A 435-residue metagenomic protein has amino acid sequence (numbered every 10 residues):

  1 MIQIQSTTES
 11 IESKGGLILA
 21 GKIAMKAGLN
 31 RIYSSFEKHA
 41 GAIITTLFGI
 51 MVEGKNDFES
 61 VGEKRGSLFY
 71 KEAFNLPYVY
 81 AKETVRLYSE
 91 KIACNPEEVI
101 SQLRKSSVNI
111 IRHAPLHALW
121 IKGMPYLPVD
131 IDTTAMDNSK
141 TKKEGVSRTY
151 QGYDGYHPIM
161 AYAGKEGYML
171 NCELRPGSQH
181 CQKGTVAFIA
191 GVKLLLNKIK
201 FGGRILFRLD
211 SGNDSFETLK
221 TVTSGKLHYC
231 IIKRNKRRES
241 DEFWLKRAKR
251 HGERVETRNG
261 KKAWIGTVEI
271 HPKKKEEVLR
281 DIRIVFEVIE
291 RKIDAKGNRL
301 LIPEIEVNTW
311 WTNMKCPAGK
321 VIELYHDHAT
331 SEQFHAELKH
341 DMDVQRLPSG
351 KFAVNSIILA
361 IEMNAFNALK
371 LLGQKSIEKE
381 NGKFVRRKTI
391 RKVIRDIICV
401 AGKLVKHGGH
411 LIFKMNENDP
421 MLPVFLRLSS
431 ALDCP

Functional and structural regions predicted by a protein language model:
M1, G28-R31, R65-L68, L300-E306 (+3 more regions): Short acidic (Asp/Glu) and glycine-rich catalytic loops that position anionic groups and cofactors
M1-D154, M160-H180, T185-F201, C399-P435: Dynamic "connector" segments at or just before major functional cores
I2, H228-A336, H340, R427-P435: An anionic, glycine-rich sequence signature occurring as long contiguous blocks
T46-L47, V61, A81, V85 (+8 more regions): Short, conserved catalytic/metal-binding motifs centered on acidic residues
S60, N138-K140, L170-N171, E217 (+5 more regions): Short helix/loop capping segments that flank catalytic or ligand/cofactor-binding pockets
V61, E253-R254, M314, A318-I357 (+2 more regions): Short amphipathic alpha-helical "interface-anchor" segments enriched in bulky aromatics
Q179-R238: Domain-level cores of phosphate- or acyl-group-handling catalytic modules
Q345-I377, N381-G409: Basic, amphipathic alpha-helical segments enriched in Lys/Arg and hydrophobic/aromatic residues
